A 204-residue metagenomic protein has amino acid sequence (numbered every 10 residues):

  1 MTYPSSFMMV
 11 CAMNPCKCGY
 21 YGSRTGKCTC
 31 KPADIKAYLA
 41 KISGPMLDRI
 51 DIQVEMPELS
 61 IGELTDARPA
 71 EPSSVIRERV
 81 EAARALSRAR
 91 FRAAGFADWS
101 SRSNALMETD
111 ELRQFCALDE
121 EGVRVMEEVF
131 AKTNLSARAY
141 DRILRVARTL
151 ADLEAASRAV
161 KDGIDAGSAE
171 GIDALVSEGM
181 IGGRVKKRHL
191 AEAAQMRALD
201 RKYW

Functional and structural regions predicted by a protein language model:
M1-Y203: Basic, amphipathic alpha-helical bundle interface domains used for macromolecular binding and assembly
